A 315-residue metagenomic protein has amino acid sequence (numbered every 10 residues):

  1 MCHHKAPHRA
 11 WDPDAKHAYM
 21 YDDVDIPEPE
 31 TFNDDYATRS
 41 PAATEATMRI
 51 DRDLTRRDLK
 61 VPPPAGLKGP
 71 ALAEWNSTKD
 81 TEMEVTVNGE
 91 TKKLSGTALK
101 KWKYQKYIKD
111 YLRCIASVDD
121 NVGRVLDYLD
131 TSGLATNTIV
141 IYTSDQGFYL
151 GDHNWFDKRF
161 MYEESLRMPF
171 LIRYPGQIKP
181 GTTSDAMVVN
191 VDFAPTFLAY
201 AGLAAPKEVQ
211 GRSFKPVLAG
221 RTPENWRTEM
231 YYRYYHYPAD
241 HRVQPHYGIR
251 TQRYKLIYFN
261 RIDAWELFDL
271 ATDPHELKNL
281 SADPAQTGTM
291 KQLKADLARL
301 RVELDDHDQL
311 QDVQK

Functional and structural regions predicted by a protein language model:
H3-V188, Y200-E208, Y258-R261, W265 (+2 more regions): Active-site-proximal cap/lid insertion segments
H4, A10, Q146-D152, K179 (+6 more regions): C-terminal cap/loop subdomain of S1 sulfatases and analogous C-terminal strand-loop tails that border
M20, R49, F170-I172, A298-R301 (+1 more regions): Juxtamembrane/interface motifs at transmembrane-helix termini
L293-L297: Short amphipathic alpha-helical coiled-coil/interface segments
